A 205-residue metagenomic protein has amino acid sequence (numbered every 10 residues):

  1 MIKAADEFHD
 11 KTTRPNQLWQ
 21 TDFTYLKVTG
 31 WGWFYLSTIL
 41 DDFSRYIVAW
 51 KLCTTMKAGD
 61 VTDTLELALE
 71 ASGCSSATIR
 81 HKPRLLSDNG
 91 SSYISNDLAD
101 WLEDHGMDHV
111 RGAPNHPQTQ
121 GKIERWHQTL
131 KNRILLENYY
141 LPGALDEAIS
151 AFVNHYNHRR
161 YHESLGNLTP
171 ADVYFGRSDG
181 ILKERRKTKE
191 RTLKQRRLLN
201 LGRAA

Functional and structural regions predicted by a protein language model:
M1-L18, H116-P117, F175-S178: Basic, flexible linker segments flanking DNA-binding modules in nucleic acid-interacting mobile-element proteins
K3, N96, E103-M107, Q128-A205: C-terminal domain-tail junction helix/linker
P15-V48, T54-M56: An active-site-proximal beta-strand-loop segment
G32, K51-S76: Active-site beta-loop-alpha junctions of metal-dependent nucleic acid enzymes, especially the RNase H-like/DDE
L65, A77-S95, A113-N115, G166-A171: Acidic/histidine-rich, metal-coordinating catalytic segments
K82-N89, E103-K122, L136-L141: RNase H-like polynucleotidyl transferase catalytic core
